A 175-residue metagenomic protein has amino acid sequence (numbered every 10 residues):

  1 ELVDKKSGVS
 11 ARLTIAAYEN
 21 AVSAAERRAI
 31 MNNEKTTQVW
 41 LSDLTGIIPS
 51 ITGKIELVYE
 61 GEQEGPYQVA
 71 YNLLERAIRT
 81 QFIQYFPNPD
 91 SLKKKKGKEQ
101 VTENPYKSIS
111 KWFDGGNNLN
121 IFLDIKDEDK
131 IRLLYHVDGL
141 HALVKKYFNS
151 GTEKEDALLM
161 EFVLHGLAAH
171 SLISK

Functional and structural regions predicted by a protein language model:
D4-L13: An accessory alpha-helical subdomain
K6, E26-K175: C-terminal engagement/docking regions of AAA+ P-loop ATPases
R12-I30: C-terminal helical "lid" of AAA+/P-loop NTPase domains
